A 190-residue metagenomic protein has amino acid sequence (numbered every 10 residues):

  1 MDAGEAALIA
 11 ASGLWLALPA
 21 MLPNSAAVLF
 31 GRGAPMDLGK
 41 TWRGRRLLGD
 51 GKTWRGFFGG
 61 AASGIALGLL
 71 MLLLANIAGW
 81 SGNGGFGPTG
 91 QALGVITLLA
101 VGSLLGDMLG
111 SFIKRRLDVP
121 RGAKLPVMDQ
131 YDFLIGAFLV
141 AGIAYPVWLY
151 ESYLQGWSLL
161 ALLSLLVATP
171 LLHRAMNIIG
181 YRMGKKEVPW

Functional and structural regions predicted by a protein language model:
M1-V140, E151-W190: Interhelical loop and helix-boundary elements at the membrane-water interface of polytopic inner-membrane proteins
A144-Y150: Transmembrane helix-loop junctions at the membrane interface of multipass transporters and ion channels
